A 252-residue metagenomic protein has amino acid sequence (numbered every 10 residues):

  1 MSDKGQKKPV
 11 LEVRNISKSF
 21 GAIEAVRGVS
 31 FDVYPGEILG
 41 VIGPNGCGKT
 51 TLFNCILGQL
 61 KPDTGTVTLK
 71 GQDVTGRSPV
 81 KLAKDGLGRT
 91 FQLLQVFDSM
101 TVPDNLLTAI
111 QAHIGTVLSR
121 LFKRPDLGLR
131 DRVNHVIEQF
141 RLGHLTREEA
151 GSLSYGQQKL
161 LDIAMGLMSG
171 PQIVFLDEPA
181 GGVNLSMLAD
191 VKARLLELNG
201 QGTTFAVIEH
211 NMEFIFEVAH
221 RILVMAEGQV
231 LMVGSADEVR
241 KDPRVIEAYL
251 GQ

Functional and structural regions predicted by a protein language model:
S2-Q252: Glycine-rich phosphate-binding loops of nucleotide-dependent enzymes
